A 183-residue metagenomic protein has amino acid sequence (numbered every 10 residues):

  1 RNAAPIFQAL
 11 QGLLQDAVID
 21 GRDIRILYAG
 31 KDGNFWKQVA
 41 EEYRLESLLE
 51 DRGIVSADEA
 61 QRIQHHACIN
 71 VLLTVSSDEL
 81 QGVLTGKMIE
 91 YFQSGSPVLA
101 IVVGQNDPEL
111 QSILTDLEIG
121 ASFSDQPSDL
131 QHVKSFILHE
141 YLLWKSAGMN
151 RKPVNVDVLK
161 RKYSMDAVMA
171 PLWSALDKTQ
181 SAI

Functional and structural regions predicted by a protein language model:
R1-L14: A conserved mid-protein helix/loop that constitutes part of the nucleotide-sugar donor-binding site
A4, S56-C68, Q93: Short acidic alpha-helix that forms the nucleotide-activated donor recognition element in Leloir-type transferases
A17-G30, N34-Q61, F123: Nucleotide-activated donor-binding/catalytic signature segment of Leloir-type glycosyltransferases, i.e., the conserved
Q61, T85-S94, Q111-S112: Short alpha-helical segment that forms part of, or immediately flanks, the ligand-binding pocket in carbohydrate-active
Q64-Q81, L99: Acidic donor-binding loop of glycosyltransferase active sites
I69-L72, E90-Q93, P97-N106: Short hydrophobic beta-strand element within catalytic cores of glycosyltransferases and related nucleotide-activated
V103-H139: Change "using UDP/GDP/dTDP sugars" to "using nucleotide sugars
S124-K134, K145-K178: A charged, aromatic-enriched C-terminal amphipathic alpha-helix characteristic of glycosyltransferases across folds
